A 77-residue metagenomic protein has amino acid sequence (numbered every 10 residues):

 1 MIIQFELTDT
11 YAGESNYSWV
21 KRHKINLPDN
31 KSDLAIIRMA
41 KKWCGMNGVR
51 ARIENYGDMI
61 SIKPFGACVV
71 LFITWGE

Functional and structural regions predicted by a protein language model:
M1-K21: Short aromatic-glycine-(Arg/Gly/Cys) micro-motifs in beta-strand/loop hairpins
I2, W19, A35, G48 (+1 more regions): Detector for intrinsically disordered, low-structure N-terminal pre-sequences
I3-E6, N30, N55: Exposed, low-complexity/repetitive linear segments and helix-based recognition motifs, biased toward charged/polar
T8-T10, P28-N30, F65, G76: Generic structural motif
Y17-D33: A short, exposed loop/beta-hairpin motif centered on an aromatic-Gly-Thr core
N30-R52: A short, charged, amphipathic alpha-helix used as a generic interaction element across diverse proteins
M46-E77: Short, mixed-charge low-complexity intrinsically disordered segments
